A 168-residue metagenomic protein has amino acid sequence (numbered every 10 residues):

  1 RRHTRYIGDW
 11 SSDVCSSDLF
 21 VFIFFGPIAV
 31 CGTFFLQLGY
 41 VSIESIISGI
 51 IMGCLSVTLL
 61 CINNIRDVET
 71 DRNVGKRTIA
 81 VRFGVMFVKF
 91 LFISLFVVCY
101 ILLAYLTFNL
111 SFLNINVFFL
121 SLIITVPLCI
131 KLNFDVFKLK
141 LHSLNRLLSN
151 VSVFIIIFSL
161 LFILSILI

Functional and structural regions predicted by a protein language model:
R1-V14: Single conserved hydrophobic/aromatic residue that forms the stacking wall/gate of nucleotide- or nucleobase-binding
S11-I43: Intramembrane alpha-helical segments
F20, L132-F158: Interfacial loop-to-transmembrane junctions
F22, G26, G49, G53-V57 (+3 more regions): Small-residue faces within membrane-embedded alpha-helices
I28-G39, C99-I101, I156-I168: Hydrophobic alpha-helical transmembrane segments in multi-pass integral membrane proteins
C31-G32, I50-I65, I123-V136: Transmembrane alpha-helical segments that form the membrane-embedded catalytic/substrate-channel core of multi-pass
G53-V97: Solvent-exposed interhelical
I93-H142: Transmembrane helix-loop-helix
